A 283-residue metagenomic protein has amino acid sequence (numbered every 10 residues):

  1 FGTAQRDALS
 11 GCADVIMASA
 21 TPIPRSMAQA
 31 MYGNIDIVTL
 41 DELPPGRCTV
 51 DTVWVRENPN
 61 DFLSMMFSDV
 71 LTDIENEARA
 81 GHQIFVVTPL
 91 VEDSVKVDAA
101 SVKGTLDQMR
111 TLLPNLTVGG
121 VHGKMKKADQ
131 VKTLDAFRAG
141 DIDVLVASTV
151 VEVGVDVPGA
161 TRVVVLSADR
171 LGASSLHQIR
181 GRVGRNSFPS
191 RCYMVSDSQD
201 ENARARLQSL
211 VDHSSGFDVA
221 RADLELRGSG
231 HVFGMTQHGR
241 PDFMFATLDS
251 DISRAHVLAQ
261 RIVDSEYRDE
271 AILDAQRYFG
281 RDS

Functional and structural regions predicted by a protein language model:
F1-G2, D7-A30, L43: Conserved helicase ATPase motor motifs in RecA-like P-loop NTPase domains
G2-R6, S26, R47-D51, G172-R180: Short, charged, surface-exposed secondary-structure boundary motifs
D7-G11, A30-D36, C48, V155-A160 (+1 more regions): Short glycine/proline-enriched turns and hinge-like loops at secondary-structure junctions
A18, L40, V121: Hydrophobic residues at beta-strand termini and immediately following loops that shape nucleotide-binding pockets
A18-I23, Y32-I35, L43, T88-V91 (+3 more regions): A short beta-strand-to-loop transition that corresponds to the Sensor-1 phosphate-sensing loop of AAA+ P-loop ATPases
P24-P44, V155, L207-Q208: Short regulatory helix/loop adjacent to the ATP-binding pocket of P-loop NTPases
N34-T105: Conserved interdomain linker/interface between the two RecA-like ATPase lobes of SF2 helicase motors
N60-H82, S101-S283: C-terminal helicase module of SF1/SF2 nucleic-acid helicases/translocases
